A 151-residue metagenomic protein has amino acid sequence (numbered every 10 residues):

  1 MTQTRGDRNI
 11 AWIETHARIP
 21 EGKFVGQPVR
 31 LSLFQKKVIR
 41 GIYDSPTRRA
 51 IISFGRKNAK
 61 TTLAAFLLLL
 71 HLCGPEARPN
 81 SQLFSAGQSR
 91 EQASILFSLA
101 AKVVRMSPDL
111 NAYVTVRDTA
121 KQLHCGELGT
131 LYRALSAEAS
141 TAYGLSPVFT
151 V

Functional and structural regions predicted by a protein language model:
M1-V151: Phosphate/NTP-binding elements of NTP-utilizing enzymes
